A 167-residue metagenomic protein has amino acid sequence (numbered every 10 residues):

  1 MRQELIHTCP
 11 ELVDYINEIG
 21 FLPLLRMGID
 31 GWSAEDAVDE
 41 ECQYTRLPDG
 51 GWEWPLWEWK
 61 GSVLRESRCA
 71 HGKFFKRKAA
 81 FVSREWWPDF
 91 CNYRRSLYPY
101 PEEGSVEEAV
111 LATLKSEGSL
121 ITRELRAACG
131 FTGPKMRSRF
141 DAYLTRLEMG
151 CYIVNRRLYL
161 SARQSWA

Functional and structural regions predicted by a protein language model:
M1-A167: Long, low-complexity intrinsically disordered regions
